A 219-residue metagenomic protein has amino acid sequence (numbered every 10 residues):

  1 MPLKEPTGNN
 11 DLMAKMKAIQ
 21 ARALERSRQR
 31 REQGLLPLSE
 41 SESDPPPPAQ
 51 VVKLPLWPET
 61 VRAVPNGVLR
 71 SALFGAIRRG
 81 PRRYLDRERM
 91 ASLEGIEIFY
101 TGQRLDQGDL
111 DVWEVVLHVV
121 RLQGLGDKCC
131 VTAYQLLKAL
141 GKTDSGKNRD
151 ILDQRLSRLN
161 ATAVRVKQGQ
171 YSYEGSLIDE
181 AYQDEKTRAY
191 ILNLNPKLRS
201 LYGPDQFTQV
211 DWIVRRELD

Functional and structural regions predicted by a protein language model:
M1-D219: Charged, alpha-helix-forming regions
